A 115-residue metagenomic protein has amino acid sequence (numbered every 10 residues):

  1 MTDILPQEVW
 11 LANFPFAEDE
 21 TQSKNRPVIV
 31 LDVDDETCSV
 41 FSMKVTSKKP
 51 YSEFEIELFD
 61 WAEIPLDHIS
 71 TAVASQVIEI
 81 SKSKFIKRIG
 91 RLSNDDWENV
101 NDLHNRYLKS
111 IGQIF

Functional and structural regions predicted by a protein language model:
E18-N25, V30-E63: Compact nucleic-acid interaction/catalytic patches
W61-F115: C-terminal terminal-subdomain/extension
